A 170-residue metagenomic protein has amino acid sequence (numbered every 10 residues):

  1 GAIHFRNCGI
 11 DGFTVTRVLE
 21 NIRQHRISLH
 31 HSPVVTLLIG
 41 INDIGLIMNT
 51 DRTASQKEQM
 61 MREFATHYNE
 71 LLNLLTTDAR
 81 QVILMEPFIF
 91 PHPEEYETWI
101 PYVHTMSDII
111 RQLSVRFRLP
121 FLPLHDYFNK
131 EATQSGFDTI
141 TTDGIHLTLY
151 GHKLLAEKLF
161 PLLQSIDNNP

Functional and structural regions predicted by a protein language model:
G1-H4, R17-N169: Alpha-helical cap/lid subdomain in secreted, periplasmic, or secretory-pathway luminal O-acyl-processing enzymes
N7-T14: Short beta->alpha junction loops
